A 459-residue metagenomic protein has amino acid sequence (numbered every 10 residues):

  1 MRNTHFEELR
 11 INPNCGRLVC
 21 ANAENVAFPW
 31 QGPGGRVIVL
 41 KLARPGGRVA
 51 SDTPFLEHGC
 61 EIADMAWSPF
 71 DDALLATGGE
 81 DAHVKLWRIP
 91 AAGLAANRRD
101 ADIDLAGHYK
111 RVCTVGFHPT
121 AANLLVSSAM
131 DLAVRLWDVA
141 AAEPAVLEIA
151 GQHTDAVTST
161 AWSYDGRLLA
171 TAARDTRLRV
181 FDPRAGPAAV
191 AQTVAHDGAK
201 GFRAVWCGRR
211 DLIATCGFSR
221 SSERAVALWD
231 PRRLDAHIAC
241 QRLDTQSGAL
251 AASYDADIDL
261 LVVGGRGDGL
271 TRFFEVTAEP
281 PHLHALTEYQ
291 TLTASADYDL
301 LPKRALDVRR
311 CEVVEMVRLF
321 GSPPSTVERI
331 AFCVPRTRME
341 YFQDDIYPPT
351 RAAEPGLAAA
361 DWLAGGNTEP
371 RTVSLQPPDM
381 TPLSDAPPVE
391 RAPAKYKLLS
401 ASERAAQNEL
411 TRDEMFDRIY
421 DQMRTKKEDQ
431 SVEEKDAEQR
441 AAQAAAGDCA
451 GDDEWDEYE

Functional and structural regions predicted by a protein language model:
M1-C15, G267-L270, V276-E459: Terminal intrinsically disordered, low-complexity extensions flanking WD-repeat/beta-propeller proteins
M1-E143, E148-G151, G217-R220, A285-A294 (+2 more regions): WD40 beta-propeller repeat fold
T53, I89, E143, G186 (+2 more regions): Intrinsic-disorder/low-complexity coil detector
V84, T160, R174, D197 (+4 more regions): Generic cytosolic/nucleocytoplasmic N-terminal low-complexity/intrinsically disordered segments
D104-H282, T287-A305: WD40 beta-propeller repeat blades
